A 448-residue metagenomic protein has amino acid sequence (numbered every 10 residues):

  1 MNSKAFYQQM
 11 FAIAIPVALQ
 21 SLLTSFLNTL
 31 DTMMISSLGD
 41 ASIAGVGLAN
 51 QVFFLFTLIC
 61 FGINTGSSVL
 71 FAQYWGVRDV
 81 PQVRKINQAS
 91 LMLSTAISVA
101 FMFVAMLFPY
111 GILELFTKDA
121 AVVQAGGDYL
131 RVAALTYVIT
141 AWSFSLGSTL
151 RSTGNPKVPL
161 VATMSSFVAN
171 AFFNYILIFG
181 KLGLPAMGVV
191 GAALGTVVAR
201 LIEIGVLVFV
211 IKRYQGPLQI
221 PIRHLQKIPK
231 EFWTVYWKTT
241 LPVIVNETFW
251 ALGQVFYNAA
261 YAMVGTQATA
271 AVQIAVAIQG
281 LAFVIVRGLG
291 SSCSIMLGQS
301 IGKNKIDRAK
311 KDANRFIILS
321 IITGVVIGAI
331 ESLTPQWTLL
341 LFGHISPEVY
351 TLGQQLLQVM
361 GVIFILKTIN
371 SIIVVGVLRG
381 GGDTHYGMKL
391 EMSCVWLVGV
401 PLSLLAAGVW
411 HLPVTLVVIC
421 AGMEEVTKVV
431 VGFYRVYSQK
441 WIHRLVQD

Functional and structural regions predicted by a protein language model:
M1-V17, F71-T136, A186-L241, L297-I363 (+1 more regions): Short alpha-helical transmembrane segments in multi-pass integral membrane proteins
A12-N28, V132, S166, A199-E203 (+4 more regions): Transmembrane helical elements of multi-pass membrane transporters/channels
V17, S21, T32-M33, V69 (+16 more regions): Transmembrane alpha-helix boundary and packing residues in multipass membrane permease domains and related
A18, L22, F26, L30 (+18 more regions): Generic alpha-helical transmembrane segments of integral inner-membrane proteins, especially permease/transport modules
L22, F26-A44, L113-A120, I176-M187 (+5 more regions): Helix-terminus/linker motif at the lipid-water interface of multi-pass membrane proteins
I35-F54, A120-A125, V189-V190, E231-T239 (+5 more regions): Interfacial/gating helices of multi-pass transporter permease domains
I43-F103, T140-P159, N258, A271-P335 (+1 more regions): Small-residue-rich hydrophobic transmembrane alpha-helices
N64, A133-S152, P159-N170, A192-L207 (+5 more regions): Short runs within selected transmembrane alpha-helices of multi-pass transporters and secretion channels
